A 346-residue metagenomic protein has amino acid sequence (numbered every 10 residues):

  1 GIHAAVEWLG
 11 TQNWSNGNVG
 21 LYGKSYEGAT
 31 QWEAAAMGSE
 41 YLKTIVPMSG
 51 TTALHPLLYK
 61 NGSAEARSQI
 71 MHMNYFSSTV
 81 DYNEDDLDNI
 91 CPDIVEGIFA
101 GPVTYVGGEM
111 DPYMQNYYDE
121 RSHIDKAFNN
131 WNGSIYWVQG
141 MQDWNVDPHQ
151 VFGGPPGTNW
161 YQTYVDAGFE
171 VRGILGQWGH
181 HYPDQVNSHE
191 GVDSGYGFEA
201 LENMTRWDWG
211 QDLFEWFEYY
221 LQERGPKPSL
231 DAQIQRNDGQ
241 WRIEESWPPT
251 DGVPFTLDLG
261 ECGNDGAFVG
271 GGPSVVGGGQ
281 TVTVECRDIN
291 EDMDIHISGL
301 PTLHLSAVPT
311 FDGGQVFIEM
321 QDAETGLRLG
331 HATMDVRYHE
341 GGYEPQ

Functional and structural regions predicted by a protein language model:
G1-N13, Q211, E215: Alpha/beta-hydrolase active-site loop
E7-G10, G28-S39: Short glycine-enriched nucleophile-adjacent loop and the immediately C-terminal alpha-helix near the catalytic center
N13-Y26: Alpha/beta-hydrolase fold nucleophile elbow
E33-N130, R224-P228: Accessory cap/linker subdomain of secreted extracellular hydrolases
W131, W137-Q139, D143: Short beta-strand/loop motif that positions the catalytic acidic residue of the alpha/beta-hydrolase fold
W144-T158: Conserved alpha/beta-hydrolase "acid-adjacent" motif
Y164-H189: Catalytic histidine neighborhood in serine/cysteine hydrolases with alpha/beta-hydrolase-type architecture
D258-Q346: Intrinsically disordered, low-complexity Ser/Thr/Gly-rich stretches
